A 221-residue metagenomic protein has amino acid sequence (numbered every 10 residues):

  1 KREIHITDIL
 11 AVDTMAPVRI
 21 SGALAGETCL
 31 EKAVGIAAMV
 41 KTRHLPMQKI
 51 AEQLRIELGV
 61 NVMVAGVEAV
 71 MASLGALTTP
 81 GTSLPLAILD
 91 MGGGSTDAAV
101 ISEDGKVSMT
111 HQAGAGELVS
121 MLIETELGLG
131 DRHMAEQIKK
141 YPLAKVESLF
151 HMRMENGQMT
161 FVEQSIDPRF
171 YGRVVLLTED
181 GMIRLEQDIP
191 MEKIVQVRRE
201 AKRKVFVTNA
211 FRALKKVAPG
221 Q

Functional and structural regions predicted by a protein language model:
K1, G105-L149: Glycine-rich phosphate-binding loop plus the immediately following alpha-helix
K1, P80-V107: Gly/Thr-rich phosphate-binding beta-strand-loop-beta motif of the actin/hexokinase/Hsp70
K1-L84, K145-S148, N156-T208, V217-Q221: Nucleotide/phosphate-binding catalytic cleft detector across ATP-hydrolyzing and phosphate-transferring enzymes
H44, V70-M71, G92-S95, A113 (+1 more regions): Gly/Ser/Thr-rich loops at beta-strand to alpha-helix junctions that form or flank small-molecule/cofactor-binding
M71-G75, T96-D97, M121, T125: Contiguous, well-ordered alpha-helical segments that form the cores/surfaces of helical PPI scaffolds
D90, I123, R198: Residue-level signature of catalytic and energy-coupling elements of molecular machines, predominantly ATP/GTP-dependent
L127, D131, A210, L214-A218: Alpha-helix capping/termination and helix-coil
